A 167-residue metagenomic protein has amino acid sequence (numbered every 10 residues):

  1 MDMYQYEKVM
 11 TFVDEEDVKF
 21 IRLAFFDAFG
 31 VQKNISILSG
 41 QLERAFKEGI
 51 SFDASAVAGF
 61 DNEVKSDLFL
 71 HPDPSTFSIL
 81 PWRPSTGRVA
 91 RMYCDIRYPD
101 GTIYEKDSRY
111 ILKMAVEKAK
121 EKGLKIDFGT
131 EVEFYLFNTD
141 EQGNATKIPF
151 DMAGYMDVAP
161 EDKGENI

Functional and structural regions predicted by a protein language model:
M1-I167: Glycine-rich, acidic/polar active-site loops that bind/position phosphate-bearing ligands
